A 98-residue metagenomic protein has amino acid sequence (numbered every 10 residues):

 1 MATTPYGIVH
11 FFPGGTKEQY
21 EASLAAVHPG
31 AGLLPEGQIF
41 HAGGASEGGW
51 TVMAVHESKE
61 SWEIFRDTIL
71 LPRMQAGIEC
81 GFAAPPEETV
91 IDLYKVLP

Functional and structural regions predicted by a protein language model:
M1-M53, E57-P72, C80-P98: Short S/T/G/P-rich N-terminal loop/turn motif that feeds into the first structured element of a domain
